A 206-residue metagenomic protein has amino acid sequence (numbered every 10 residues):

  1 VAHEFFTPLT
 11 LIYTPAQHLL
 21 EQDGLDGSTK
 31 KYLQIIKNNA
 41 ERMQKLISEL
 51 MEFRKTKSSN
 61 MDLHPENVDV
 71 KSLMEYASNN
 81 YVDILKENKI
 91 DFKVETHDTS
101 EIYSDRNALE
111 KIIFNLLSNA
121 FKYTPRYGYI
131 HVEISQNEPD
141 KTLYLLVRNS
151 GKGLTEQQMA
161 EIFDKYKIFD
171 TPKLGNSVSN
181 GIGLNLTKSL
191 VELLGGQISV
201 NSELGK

Functional and structural regions predicted by a protein language model:
L20-G27: Short acidic helix/loop segment immediately C-terminal to the autophosphorylated histidine in two-component histidine
N38-M43: Short alpha-helical segment of the dimerization/phosphotransfer core of two-component systems
R54-P65: Helix-loop junction within the histidine kinase core
H64-D69, K86-S100, N137: Conserved catalytic submotifs in the C-terminal HATPase_c
L154-I168: Short conserved segment of the HATPase_c
